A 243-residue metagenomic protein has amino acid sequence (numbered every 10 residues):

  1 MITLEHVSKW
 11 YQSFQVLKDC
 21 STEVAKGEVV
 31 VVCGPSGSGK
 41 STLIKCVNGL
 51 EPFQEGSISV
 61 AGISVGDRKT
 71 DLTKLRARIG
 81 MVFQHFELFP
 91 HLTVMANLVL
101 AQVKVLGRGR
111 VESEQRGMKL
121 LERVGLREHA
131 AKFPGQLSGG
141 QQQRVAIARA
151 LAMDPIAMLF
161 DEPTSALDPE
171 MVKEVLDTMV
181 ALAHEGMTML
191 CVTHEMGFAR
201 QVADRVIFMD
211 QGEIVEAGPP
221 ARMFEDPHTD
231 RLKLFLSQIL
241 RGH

Functional and structural regions predicted by a protein language model:
M1-L4, S8-P220: ABC family nucleotide-binding domain
Q211, A221-H243: C-terminal boundary and immediately downstream tail of ABC-type ATPase nucleotide-binding domains
